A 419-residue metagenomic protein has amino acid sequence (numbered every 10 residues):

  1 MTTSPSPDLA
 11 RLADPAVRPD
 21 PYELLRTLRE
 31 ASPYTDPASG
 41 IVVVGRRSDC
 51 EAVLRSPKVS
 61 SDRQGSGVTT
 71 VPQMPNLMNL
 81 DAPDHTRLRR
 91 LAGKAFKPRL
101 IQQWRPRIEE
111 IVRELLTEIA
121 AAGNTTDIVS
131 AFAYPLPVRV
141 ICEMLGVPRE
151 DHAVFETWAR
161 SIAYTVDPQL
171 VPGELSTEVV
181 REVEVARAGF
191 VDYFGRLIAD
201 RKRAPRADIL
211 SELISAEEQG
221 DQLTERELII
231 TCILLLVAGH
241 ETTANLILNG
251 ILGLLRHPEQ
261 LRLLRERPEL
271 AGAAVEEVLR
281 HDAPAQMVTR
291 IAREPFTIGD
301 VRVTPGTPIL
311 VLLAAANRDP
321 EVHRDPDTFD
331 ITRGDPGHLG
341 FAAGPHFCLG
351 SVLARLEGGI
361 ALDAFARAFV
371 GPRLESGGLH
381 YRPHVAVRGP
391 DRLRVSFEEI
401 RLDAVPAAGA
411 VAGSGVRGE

Functional and structural regions predicted by a protein language model:
M1-E419: Cytochrome P450
